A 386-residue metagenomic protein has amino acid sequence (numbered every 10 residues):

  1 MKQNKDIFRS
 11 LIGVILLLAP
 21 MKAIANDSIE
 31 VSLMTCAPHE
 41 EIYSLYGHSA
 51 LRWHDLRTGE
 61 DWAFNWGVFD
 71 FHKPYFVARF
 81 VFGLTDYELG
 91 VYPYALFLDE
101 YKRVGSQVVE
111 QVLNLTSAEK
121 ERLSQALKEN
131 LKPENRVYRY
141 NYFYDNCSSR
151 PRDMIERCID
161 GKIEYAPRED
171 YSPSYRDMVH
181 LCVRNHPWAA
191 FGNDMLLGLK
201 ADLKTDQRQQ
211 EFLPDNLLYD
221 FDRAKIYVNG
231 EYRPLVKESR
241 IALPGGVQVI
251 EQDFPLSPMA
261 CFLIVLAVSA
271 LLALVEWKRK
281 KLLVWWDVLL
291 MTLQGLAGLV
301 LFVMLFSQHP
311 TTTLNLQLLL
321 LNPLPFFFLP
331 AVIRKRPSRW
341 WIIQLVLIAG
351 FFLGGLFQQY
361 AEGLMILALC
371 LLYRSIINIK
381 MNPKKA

Functional and structural regions predicted by a protein language model:
M1-L11: Bacterial N-terminal signal peptides that target proteins for export
L16-L17: SAM-dependent transferase fold signal centered on methyltransferase-like domains, encompassing both Class I
D27-S106: Glycine-rich catalytic cores of cysteine/serine-nucleophile enzymes that process amide/ester linkages in cell-envelope
D70-G161: A cross-kingdom signal targeting lumenal/periplasmic-facing segments of multi-pass membrane and secretory-pathway
E129-L321, P325, P330, R336-P337 (+1 more regions): Activation targets extended, charge/polar-rich intrinsically disordered C-terminal tails
W340-I343: Interfacial loop-to-transmembrane junctions
